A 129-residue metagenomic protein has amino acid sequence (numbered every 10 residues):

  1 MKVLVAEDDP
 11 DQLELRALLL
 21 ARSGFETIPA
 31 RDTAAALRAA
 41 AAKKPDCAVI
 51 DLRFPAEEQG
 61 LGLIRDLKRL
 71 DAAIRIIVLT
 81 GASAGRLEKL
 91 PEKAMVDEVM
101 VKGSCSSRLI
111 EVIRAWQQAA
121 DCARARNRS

Functional and structural regions predicted by a protein language model:
E7: Conserved acidic carboxylate
P10-I28: Two-component/phosphorelay signaling modules centered on CheY-like receiver
P29-C47, D51-P55: Acidic, metal-coordinating helix/loop segments flanking the phosphotransfer/catalytic sites of two-component signaling
R38, L61-A73: Short amphipathic alpha-helix used as the core "switch/output" element in two-component signaling
D51-R65: Conserved phosphotransfer microenvironments
R86, S104-Q117, D121: C-terminal output helix
P91-V99: As written
